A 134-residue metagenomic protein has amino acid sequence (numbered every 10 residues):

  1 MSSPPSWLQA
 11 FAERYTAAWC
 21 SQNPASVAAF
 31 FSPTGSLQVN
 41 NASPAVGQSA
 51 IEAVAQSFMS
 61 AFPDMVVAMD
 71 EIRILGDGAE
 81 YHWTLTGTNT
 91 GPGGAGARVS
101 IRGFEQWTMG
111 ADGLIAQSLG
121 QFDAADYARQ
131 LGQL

Functional and structural regions predicted by a protein language model:
M1-P33, L134: Short, low-complexity N-terminal intrinsically disordered segments enriched in polar/charged residues
S2-S3, W7, Q38, E52-L134: A beta-strand edge to alpha-helix "cap/lid" segment located at domain peripheries
R14-A17, N41, Q117: Short, flexible active-site loop motifs that bind/organize anionic cofactors or intermediates
W19, A25, A42, F62 (+1 more regions): Hydrophobic alpha-helical elements and their junctions with loops/disorder across both membrane and soluble proteins
W19-Q22, A50, V99: Short secondary-structure boundary/capping elements
F30, G35-V46, F58-F62: A short gly/proline-enriched turn/hairpin at secondary-structure junctions
